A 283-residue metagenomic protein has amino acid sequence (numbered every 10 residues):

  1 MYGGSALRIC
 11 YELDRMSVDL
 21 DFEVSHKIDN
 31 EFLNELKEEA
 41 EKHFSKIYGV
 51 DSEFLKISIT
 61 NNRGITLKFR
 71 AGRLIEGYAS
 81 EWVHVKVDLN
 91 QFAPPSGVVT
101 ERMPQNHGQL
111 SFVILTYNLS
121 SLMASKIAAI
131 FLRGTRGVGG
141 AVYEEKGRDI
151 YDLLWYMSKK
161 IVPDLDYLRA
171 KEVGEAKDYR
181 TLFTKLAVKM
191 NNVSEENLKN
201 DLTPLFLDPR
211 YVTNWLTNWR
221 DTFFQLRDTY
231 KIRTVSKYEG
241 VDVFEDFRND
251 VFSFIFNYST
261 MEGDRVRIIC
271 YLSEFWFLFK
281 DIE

Functional and structural regions predicted by a protein language model:
M1-L20, V24: Active-site nucleotide-donor binding segment shared across nucleotidyl transfer reactions
C10-L13, S25-Y258: Structured mid-to-C-terminal alpha-helical surface segments
R248, R265-R267: Basic polycationic patches enriched in arginine
